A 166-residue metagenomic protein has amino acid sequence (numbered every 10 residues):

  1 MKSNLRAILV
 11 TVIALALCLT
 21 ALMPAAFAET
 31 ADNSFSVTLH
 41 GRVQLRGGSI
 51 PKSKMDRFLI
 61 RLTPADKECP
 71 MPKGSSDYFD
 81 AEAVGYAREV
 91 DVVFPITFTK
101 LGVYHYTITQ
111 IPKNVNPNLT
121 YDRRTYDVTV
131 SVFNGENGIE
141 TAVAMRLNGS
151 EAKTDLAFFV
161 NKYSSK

Functional and structural regions predicted by a protein language model:
K2-K166: Solvent-exposed loop/turn and edge beta-strand elements of beta-rich ligand-binding domains
